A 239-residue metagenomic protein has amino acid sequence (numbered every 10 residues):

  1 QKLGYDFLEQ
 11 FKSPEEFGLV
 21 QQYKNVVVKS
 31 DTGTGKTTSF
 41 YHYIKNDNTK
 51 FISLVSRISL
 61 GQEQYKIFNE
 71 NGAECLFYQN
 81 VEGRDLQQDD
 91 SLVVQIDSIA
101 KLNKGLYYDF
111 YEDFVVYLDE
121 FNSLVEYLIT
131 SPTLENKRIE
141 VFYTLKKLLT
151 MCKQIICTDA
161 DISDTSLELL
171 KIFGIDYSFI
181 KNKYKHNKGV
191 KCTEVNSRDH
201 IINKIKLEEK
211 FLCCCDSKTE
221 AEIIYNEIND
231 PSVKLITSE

Functional and structural regions predicted by a protein language model:
K2-Y23, Y41: Pre-Walker A adenine-sensing motif
Q22-H42: Walker A/P-loop
T49-Q62, I162-S166, N203-L235: Conserved strand-helix element at the start of the C-terminal RecA-like helicase core
S53, L92-Q95, Y117, K153-A160: Structural recognition of the conserved hydrophobic beta-strand(s) that form the central parallel beta-sheet of P-loop
N69-D109, S238: Inter-Walker segment of RecA-like/P-loop motor cores
N71-G83, D176-N182, L212, D230-E239: Conserved RecA-like helicase motor-core motifs
Y107-C157: SF2 helicase catalytic motif II
D161-L207: Interdomain hinge/linker at the junction between the two RecA-like core domains of SF2 helicases
